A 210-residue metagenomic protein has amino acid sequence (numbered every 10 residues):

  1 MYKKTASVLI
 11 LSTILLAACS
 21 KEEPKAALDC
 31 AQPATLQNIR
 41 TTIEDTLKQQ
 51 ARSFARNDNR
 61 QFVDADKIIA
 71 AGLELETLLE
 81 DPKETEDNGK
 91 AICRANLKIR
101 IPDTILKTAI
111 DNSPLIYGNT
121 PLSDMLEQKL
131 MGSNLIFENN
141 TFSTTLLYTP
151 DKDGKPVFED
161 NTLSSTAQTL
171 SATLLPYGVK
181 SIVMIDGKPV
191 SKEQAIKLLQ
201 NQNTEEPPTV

Functional and structural regions predicted by a protein language model:
M1-S7: Bacterial N-terminal signal peptides that target proteins for export
S7-V8, V210: Short amphipathic alpha-helical "recognition" segments used for binding
V8-I14: Bacterial N-terminal signal peptides
L16-A18: C-terminal motif of bacterial Sec signal peptides marking the signal peptidase cleavage site
S20-V210: Cystatin/cathelin-like cysteine-protease inhibitor module
